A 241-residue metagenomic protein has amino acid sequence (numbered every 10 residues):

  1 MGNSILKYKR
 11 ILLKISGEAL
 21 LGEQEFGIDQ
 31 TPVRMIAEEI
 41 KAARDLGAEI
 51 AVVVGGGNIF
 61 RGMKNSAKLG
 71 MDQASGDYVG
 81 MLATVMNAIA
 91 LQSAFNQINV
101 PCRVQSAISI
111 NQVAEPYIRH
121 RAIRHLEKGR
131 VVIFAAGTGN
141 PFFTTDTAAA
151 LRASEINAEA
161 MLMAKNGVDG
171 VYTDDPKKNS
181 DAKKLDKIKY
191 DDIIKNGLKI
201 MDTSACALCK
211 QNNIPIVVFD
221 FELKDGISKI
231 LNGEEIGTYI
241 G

Functional and structural regions predicted by a protein language model:
G2-G241: C-terminal catalytic "cap/lid" subdomain
